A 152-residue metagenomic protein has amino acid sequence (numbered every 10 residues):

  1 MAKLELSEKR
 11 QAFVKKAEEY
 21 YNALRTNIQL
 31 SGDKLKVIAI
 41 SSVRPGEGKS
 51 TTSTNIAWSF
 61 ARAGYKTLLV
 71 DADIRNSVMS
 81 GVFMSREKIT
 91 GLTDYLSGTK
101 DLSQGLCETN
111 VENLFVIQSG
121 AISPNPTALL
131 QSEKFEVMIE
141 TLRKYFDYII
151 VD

Functional and structural regions predicted by a protein language model:
M1-D152: P-loop NTP-binding module
